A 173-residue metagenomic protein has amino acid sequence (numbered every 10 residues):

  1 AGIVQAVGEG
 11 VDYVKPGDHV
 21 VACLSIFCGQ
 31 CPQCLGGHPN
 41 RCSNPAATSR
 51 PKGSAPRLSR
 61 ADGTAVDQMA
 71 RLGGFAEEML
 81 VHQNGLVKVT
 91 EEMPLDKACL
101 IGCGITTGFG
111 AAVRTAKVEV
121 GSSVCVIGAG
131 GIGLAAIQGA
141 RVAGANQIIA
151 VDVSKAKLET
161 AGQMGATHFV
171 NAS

Functional and structural regions predicted by a protein language model:
A1-L35, N40, T90-E92: Glycine-rich beta-strand-centered segment in the early N-terminal region that forms part of a ligand/cofactor-binding
A6, V21-L24, I101, V126 (+2 more regions): Active-site-adjacent beta-strand anchor residues
D18, G121-S122, N146: Nucleotide donor/acceptor-binding cores
Q30-I127: NAD(P)H dinucleotide-binding glycine-rich loop of Rossmann-like/cofactor-binding domains, especially the beta1-alpha1
T107, I132, A140: Hydrophobic/small residue at the entry helix of a nucleotide-binding pocket
V126-A129, G139-S173: Adenosine-nucleotide cofactor-binding segment
A135: Short alpha-helical segment within the catalytic ATP-binding CA
